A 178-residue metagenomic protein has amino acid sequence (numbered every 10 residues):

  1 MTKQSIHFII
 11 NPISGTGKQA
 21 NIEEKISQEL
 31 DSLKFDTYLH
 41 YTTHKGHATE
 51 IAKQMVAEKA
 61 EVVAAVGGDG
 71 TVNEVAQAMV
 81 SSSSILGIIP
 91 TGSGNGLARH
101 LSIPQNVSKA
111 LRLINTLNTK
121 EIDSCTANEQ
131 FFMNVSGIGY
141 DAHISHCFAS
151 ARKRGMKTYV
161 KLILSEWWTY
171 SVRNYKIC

Functional and structural regions predicted by a protein language model:
M1-V63: ATP/NTP phosphate-donor binding region
K3, L33, S81-I85, I89-C178: Catalytic core of DAGKc-family lipid kinases
P12, V66-G68, T91: Glycine-rich beta-strand-to-loop/alpha-helix junction loops that act as flexible
Q19, E74-A76, L97-R99: Short glycine-/acidic-enriched loop or helix-start segments at secondary-structure transitions that form or flank
A48, D69, I144: A residue-level signal for conserved active-site and pocket-lining positions in enzyme catalytic cores
V62-G70, L86: Glycine-rich N-terminal segment of FAD-binding domains in flavoprotein oxidoreductases, spanning the beta-loop-helix
V66, N73, T116: Structural signature of FAD isoalloxazine-binding scaffolds in flavoprotein oxidoreductases
T71-S84: Short Gly/Thr/Asp-enriched flexible loops that form oxyanion-binding sites at enzyme active sites
